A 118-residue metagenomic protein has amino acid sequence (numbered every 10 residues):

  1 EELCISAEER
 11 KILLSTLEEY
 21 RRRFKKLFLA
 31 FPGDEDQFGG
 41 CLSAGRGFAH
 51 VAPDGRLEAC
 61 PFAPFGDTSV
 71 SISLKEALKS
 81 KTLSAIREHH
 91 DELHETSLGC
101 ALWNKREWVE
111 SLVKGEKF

Functional and structural regions predicted by a protein language model:
E1-G40, A44, P53-D54, E58 (+1 more regions): Radical SAM enzyme [4Fe-4S]-AdoMet core and its adjacent flexible, acidic and glycine-rich loops/tails across
R56-F118: Flexible mid-to-C-terminal extensions adjoining Fe-S/redox cofactors in radical SAM and related proteins
